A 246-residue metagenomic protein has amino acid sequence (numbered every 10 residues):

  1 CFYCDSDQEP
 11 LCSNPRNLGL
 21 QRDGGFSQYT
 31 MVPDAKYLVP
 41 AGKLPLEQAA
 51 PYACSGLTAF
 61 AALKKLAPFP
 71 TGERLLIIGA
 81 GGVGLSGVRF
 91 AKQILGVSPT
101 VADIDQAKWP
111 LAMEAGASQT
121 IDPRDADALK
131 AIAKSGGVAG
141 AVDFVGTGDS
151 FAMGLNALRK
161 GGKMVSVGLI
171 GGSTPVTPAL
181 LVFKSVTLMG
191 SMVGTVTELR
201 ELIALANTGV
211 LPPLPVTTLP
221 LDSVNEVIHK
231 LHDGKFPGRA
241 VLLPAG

Functional and structural regions predicted by a protein language model:
C1-L38: Glycine-rich phosphate/adenylate-binding loop and adjacent beta-alpha elements of nucleotide- or dinucleotide-binding
L38, L76, T100, K163-V165 (+2 more regions): Structural detector of well-ordered beta-strand residues that form the stable sheet scaffold of enzyme domains
G42-K130: Mid-domain Rossmann-like dinucleotide-binding core that forms the NAD(H)/NADP(H) cofactor-binding site
Y52, L76-A80, V101-A102, I121 (+4 more regions): Glycine- and other small-residue-rich loops at beta-strand/loop junctions that grip anionic moieties
A67-T71, P110-T187: Glycine-rich cofactor phosphate-binding loops and adjacent beta1-alpha1 units of small-molecule cofactor enzyme domains
I104-D105, I170, G194: Residues in the short beta-alpha loop(s) of Rossmann-like NAD(P)-binding domains
A152, V196-G246: C-terminal hydrophobic helical "lid"/dimerization subdomain of Rossmann-like NAD(P)H-dependent oxidoreductases
K163-V165, P175-V216: Rossmann-fold dehydrogenase core element
